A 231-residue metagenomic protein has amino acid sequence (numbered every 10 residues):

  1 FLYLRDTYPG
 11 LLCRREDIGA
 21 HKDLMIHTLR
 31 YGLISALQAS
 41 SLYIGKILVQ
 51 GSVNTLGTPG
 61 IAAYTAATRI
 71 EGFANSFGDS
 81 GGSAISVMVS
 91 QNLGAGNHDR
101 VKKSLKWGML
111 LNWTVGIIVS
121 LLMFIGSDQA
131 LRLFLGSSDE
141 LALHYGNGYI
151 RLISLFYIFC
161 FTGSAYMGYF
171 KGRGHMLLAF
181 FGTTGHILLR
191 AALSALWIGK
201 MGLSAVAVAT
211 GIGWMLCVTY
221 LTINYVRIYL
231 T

Functional and structural regions predicted by a protein language model:
F1, D79-G82, I153-G172, L178-R190 (+1 more regions): Short runs within selected transmembrane alpha-helices of multi-pass transporters and secretion channels
F1-L33, V89-L155, W197-T231: Short alpha-helical transmembrane segments in multi-pass integral membrane proteins
D17-L48, S52-V53, R69, F73 (+6 more regions): Hydrophobic faces of transmembrane alpha-helices in multi-pass small-molecule transporters and flippases across diverse
L33, S41, G45, R69 (+7 more regions): Residue-level signal for transmembrane alpha-helical positions in Major Facilitator Superfamily
S35, A39, I47, G51 (+7 more regions): Transmembrane alpha-helix boundary and packing residues in multipass membrane permease domains and related
S40-F73, Q91-N92, Q129-E140, L196 (+1 more regions): Helix-terminus/linker motif at the lipid-water interface of multi-pass membrane proteins
S41, G45, V49, V53 (+8 more regions): Alpha-helical membrane-inserting segments
A63-L121, I125-S127, C160-G174, L178-G182: Small-residue-rich hydrophobic transmembrane alpha-helices
